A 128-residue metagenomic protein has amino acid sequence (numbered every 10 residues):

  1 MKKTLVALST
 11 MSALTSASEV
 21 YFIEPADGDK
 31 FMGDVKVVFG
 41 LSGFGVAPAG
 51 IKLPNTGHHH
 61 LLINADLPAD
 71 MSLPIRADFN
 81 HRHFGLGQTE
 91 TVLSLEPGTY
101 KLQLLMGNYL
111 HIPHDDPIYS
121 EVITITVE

Functional and structural regions predicted by a protein language model:
K3-A13: Sec-dependent N-terminal signal peptides
A17-M32: Short, compositionally biased P/S/T/A/G/V-rich stretches that sit at domain boundaries
V35-F39, T89, G98-M106: Short, well-structured beta-strand segments within conserved domains
G40-G50: Short amphipathic, basic-aromatic surface patches that mediate peripheral association with negatively charged
P48-L53, L110-Y119: Beta-sandwich strand segments
H58-L62: Beta-strand signatures of extracellular beta-sandwich domains
S72-T91: A beta-strand/beta-hairpin structural motif
E96-H111, Y119-I123: Internal, hydrophobic beta-strand segments that form the core of beta-sheet-rich folds
